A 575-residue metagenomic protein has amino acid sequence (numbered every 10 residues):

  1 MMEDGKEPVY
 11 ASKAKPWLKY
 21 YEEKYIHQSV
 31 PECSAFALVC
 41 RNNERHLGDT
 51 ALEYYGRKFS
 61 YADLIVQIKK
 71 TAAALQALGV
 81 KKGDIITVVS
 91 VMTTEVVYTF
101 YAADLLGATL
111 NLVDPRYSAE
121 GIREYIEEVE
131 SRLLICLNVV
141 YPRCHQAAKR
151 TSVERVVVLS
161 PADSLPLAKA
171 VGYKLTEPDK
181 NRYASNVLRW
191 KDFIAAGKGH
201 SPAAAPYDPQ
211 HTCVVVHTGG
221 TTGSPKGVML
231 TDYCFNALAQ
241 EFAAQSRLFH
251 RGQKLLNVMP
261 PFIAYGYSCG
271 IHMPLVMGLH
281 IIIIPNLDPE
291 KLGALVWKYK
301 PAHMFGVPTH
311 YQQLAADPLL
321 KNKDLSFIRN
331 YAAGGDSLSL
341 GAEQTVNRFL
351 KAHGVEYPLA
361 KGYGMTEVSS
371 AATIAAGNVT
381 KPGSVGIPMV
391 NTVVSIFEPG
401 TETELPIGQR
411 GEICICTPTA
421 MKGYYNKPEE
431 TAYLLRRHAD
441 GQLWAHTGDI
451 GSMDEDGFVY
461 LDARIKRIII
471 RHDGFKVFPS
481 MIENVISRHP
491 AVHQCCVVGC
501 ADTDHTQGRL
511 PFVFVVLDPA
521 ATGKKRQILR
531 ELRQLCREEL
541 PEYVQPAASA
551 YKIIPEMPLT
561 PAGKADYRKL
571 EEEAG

Functional and structural regions predicted by a protein language model:
R57-F59, T71-Y117, V129, N138 (+2 more regions): Conserved AMP-binding/adenylate-forming
S60-A62, C213-A237: Conserved AMP-binding A3 loop
I65-K70, A195, H200, P209 (+4 more regions): Conserved structural elements of the adenylate-forming
V89, T403, C414-P479, R488-H489 (+1 more regions): Conserved ATP-binding/catalytic segment of the ANL
K180-H217, S224, R247-K254: Conserved pre-ATP/AMP-binding loop-to-beta segment of ANL
N236-K254, F262-F305, Q313, D317-P318: Conserved AMP-binding/adenylation subdomain of ANL enzymes
A302-G306, A315-P382, V393: Gly/Ser/Thr-rich phosphate-binding loop
I469, C496-D502, F512-V516, L532-G575: Conserved C-terminal "lid"/linker of ANL adenylate-forming enzymes
